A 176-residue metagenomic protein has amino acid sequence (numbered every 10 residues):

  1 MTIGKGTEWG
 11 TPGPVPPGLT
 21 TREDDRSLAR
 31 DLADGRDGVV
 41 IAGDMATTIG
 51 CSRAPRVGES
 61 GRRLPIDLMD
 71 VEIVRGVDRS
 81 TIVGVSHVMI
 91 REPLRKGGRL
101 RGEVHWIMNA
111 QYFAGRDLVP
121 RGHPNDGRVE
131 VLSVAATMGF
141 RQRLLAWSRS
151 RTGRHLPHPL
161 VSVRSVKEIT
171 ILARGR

Functional and structural regions predicted by a protein language model:
M1-Y112, L118, N125, S165: Catalytic core of DAGKc-family lipid kinases
L68-D70, E130, E168-T170: Beta-strand secondary-structure signal
K96-G97, D126-E130, T152-L156: Short, surface-exposed linear patches
A114-N125, V129-F140: ATP-dependent carboxylate/phosphate-activation module, predominantly the ATP-grasp catalytic core and closely related
S133-R176: ATP/nucleoside-binding phosphotransfer catalytic cores, i.e., glycine-rich phosphate-binding loops
